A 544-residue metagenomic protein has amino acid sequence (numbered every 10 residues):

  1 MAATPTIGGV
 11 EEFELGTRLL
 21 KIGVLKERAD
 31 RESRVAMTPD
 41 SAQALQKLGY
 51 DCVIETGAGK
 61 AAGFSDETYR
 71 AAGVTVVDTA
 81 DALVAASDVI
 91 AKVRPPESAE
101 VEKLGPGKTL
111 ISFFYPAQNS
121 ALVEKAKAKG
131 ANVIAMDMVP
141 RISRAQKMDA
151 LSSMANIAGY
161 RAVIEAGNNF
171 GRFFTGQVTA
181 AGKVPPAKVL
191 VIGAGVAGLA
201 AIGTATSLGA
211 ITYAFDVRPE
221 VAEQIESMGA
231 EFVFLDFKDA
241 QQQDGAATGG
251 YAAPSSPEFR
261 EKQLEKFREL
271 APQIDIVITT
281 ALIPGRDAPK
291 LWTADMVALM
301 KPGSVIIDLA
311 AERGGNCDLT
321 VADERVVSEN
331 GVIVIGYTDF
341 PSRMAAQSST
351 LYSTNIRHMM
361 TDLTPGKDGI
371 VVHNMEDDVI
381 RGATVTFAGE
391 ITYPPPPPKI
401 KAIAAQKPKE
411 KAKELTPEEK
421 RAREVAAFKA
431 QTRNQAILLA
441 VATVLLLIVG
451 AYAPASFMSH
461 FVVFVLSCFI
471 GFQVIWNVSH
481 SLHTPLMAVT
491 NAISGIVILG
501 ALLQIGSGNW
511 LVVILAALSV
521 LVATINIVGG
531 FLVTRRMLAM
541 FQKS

Functional and structural regions predicted by a protein language model:
A2-K21, E27, S98-K188, S349: Glycine/serine-rich phosphate-binding loop and adjoining beta1-alpha1 elements at the start of nucleotide-handling
I7-E14, R18-K125, K129: An N-terminal-biased, well-structured beta-alpha scaffold segment characteristic of Rossmann-like dinucleotide-binding
L25-G63, G176-A271, E424, I448-G450: Glycine-rich phosphate/diphosphate-binding loop of Rossmann-like nucleotide-binding domains
A29, D137-T179, P186, A311 (+2 more regions): Adenosine-phosphate binding glycine-rich loop
V74-A85, P95-P96, D244-I276, A281-A294 (+1 more regions): A structured beta-alpha segment of the ubiquitous adenosine-cofactor-binding alpha/beta core
A117-S143, R286-Y337: Rossmann-fold NAD(P)-binding glycine/threonine-rich loop
P454-S467, A488: Structural signature of hydrophobic alpha-helical transmembrane segments
A492-L502: Small-residue-rich segments of transmembrane alpha-helices in multi-pass membrane proteins, especially helix faces
